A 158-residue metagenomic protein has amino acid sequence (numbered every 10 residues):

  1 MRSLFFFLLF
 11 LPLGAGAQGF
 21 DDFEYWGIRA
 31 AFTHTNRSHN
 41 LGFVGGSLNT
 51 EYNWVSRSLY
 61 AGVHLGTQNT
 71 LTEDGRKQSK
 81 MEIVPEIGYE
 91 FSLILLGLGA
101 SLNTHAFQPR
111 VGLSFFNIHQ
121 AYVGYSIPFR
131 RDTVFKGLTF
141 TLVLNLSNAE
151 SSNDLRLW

Functional and structural regions predicted by a protein language model:
M1-D21, L155-W158: Cleavable N-terminal export/targeting peptides
A17-W54: Short glycine/proline- and aromatic-enriched beta-strand/turn motifs that initiate or cap beta-hairpins
E24-N36, S56-E73, F91-H105, V111 (+1 more regions): Transmembrane beta-strand segments that form the barrel wall of outer-membrane beta-barrel proteins
E24-W26, S38-V44, R57, S79-P85 (+3 more regions): Residues that define the transmembrane beta-barrel architecture of outer-membrane proteins
A30-F32, V44-Y52, P85-L93, A100 (+3 more regions): Residues on the lipid-exposed face of transmembrane beta-strands in outer-membrane beta-barrel proteins
N69-K80, R156-W158: Flexible, solvent-exposed loop segments that connect beta-strands
T72, P109, D132-V134, S151-N153: Outer-membrane beta-barrel proteins
F135-W158: Outer-membrane beta-barrel "beta-signal"
